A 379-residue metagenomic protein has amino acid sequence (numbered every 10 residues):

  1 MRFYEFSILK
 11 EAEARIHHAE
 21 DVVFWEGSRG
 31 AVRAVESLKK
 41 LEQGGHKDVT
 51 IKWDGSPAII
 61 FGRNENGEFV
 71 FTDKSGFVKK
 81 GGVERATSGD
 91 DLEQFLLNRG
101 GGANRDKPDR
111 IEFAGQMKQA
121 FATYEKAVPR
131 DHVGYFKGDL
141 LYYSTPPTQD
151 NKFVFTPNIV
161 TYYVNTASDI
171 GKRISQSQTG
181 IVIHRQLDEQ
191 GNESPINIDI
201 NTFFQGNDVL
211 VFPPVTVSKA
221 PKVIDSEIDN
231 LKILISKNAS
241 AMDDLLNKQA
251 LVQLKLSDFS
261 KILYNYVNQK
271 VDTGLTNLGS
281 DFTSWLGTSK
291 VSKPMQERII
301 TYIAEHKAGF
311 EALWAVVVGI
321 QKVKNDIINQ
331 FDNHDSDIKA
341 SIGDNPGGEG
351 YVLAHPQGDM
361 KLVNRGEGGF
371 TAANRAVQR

Functional and structural regions predicted by a protein language model:
R2-E13: Proteolytic processing junctions in secreted/extracellular precursors, especially proprotein convertase/trypsin-like
E11-K47, K52-P57, F61-R379: Core nucleotide-handling region used for phosphoryl-transfer chemistry
